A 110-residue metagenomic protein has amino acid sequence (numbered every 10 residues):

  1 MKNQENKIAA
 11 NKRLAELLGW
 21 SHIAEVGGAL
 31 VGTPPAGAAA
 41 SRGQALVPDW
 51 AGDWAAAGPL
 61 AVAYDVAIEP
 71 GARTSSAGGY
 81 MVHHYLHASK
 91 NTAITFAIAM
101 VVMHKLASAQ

Functional and structural regions predicted by a protein language model:
M1-Q110: Glycine-rich anion-binding surface patch
